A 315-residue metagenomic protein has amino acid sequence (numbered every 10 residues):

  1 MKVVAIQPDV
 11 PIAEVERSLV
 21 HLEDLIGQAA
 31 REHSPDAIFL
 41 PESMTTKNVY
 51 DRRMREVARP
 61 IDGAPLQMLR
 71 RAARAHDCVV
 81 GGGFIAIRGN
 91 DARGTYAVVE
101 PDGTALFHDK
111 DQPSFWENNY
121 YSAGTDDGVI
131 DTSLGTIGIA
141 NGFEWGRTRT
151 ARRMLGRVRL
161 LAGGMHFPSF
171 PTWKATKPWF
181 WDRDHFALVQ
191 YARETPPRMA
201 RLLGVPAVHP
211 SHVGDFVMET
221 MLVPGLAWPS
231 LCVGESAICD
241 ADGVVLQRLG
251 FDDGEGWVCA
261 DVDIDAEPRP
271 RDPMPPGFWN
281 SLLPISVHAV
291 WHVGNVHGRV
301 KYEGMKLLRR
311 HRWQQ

Functional and structural regions predicted by a protein language model:
M1-A5: Extreme N-terminal starter segment of soluble prokaryotic enzymes
I6, V99, A140, V208-P210 (+1 more regions): Short hydrophobic segments within beta-strands
Q7-A13: Short polar catalytic/cofactor-binding loops
V10, T45-T46, R147: Active-site micro-motifs of SAM-dependent methyltransferase domains
V15-E16, V20-P101, L106-H108, P168-V205: Cys-nucleophile CN-hydrolase/nitrilase-fold catalytic domain and related Cys-dependent amidase chemistry that acts on
I61, I87-E194, D252, P273-P276: Active-site catalytic loop in hydrolytic enzyme cores
I61-G81, W145-G256: CN hydrolase (nitrilase-like) catalytic-core segments centered on the catalytic cysteine and neighboring Lys/Glu
V129, P206-Q315: C-terminal beta-strand edge segments of enzyme domains
